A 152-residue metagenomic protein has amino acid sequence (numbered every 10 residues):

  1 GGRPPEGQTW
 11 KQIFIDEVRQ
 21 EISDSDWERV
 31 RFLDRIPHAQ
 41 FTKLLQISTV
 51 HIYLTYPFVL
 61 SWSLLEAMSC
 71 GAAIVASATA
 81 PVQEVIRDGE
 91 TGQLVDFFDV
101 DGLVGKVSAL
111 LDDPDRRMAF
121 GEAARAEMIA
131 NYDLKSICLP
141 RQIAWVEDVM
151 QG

Functional and structural regions predicted by a protein language model:
W10-R35: Nucleotide-activated donor-binding/catalytic signature segment of Leloir-type glycosyltransferases, i.e., the conserved
R35, K43-S48: Short alpha-helical donor nucleotide-sugar binding micro-motif in glycosyltransferases
T42, L64-S69, Q83-E84, E90: Short alpha-helical segment that forms part of, or immediately flanks, the ligand-binding pocket in carbohydrate-active
T49, G71: A short alpha->beta transition loop at the rim of the catalytic pocket in nucleotide-sugar-dependent
Y56: Aromatic "clamp/platform" in nucleotide-sugar-dependent glycosyltransferases that forms part of the donor/acceptor
A73-A76: Short hydrophobic beta-strand element within catalytic cores of glycosyltransferases and related nucleotide-activated
D88-G89, Q93-V100, A109-P114: Conserved acidic donor-binding segment of nucleotide-sugar-dependent glycosyltransferases
L134-G152: C-terminal alpha-helical cap of glycosyltransferases
